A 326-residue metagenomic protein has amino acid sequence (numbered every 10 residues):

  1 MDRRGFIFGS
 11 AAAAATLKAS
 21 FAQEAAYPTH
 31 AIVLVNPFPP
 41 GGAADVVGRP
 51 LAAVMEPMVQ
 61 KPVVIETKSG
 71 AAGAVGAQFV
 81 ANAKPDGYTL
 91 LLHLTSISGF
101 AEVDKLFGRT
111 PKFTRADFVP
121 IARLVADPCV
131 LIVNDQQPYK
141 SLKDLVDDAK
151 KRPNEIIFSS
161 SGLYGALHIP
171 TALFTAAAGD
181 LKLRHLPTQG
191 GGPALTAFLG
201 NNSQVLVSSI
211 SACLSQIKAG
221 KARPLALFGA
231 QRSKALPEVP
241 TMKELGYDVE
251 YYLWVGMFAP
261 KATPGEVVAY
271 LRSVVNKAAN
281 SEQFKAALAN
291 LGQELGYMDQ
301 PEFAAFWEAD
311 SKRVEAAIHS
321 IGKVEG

Functional and structural regions predicted by a protein language model:
D2, A72, S141, Q189-G190 (+2 more regions): Short loop/turn segments at beta->alpha junctions
G5-A22: N-terminal export signals
F21-D117, G179-Q204, Q216, Y297 (+1 more regions): N-terminal (or domain-start) structured segment
T29-A31, A177, E266-G326: An extracytoplasmic/periplasmic, membrane-proximal ligand-sensing/linker region
G41, T95-S96, N134-Y139, S161-G165 (+4 more regions): Short coil/turn segments
N82-Y88, E102-P193, M242, W254-A287: Hinge/capping helix and adjacent helix->loop/strand transition within the periplasmic-binding protein
S96-G108, H168, A172-A177, V205-P237: A ligand-binding cleft/hinge motif common to bilobed small-molecule-binding domains
D117-R123, K182-L186, Q204, L214-E250: Short beta-strand->loop
